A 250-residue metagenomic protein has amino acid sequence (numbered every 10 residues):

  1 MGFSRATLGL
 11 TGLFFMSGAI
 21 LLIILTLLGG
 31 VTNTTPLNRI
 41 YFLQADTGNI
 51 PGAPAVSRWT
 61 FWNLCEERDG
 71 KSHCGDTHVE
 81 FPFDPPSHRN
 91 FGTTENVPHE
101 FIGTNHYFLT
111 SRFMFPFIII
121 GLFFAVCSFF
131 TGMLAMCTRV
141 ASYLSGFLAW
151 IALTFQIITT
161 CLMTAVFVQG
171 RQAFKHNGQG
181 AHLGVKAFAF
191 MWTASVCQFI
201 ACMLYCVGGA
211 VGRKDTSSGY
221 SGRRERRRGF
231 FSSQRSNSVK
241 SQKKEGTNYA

Functional and structural regions predicted by a protein language model:
M1, A210-A250: Intrinsically disordered, low-complexity terminal tails of fungal membrane proteins
M1-R5, H99-M114, K175-A189: Juxtamembrane membrane-interface segments at transmembrane-helix boundaries in membrane proteins
G2-T35, M114-F167, M191-A194, Q198-G209: Signature of small four-pass
I20, F61, G70, F113 (+2 more regions): Residues that flank catalytic or metal-binding motifs in active/ligand-binding sites
T26-G29, P36-R112: A surface-exposed beta-alpha-beta supersecondary segment
T34-T47, R171-N177, T216: Interhelical loop segments of eukaryotic multi-pass membrane proteins
T60-C74, R171-H176, C197-G208: Juxtamembrane/interfacial segments around transmembrane helices
V168-Q198, C202, R213-T216: Accessory, usually C-terminal, subdomains that scaffold auxiliary metal cofactors
